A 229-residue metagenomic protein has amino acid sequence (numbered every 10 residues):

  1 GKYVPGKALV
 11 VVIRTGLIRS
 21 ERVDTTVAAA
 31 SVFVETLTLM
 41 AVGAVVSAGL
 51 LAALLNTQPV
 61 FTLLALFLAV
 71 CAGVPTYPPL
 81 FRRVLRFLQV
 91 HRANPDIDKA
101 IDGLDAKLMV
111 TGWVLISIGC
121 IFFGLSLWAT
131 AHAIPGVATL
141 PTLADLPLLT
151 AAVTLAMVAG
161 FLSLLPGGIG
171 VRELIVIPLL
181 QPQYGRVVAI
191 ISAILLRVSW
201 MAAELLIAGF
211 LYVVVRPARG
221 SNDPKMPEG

Functional and structural regions predicted by a protein language model:
G1, I13-T15, V34, T38 (+5 more regions): Residue-level micro-sites within transmembrane alpha helices that shape and flank functional polar/acidic positions
G1-V4, A152-I169, E173: Transmembrane alpha-helix interface/packing and boundary motifs in multi-pass membrane proteins, characterized by
K2, V10, R14-S20, A30 (+3 more regions): Short amphipathic alpha-helical coupling elements at transmembrane boundaries
K2-A8, T36, M40-A44: Mid-bilayer segments of alpha-helical transmembrane spans in multi-pass integral membrane proteins that mediate
K7-V12, R19-T36, G185-L195: Membrane-interface alpha-helices at helix entry/exit sites of multi-pass transporters
A8-E21, S163-Q181: Re-entrant/interfacial helical elements at transmembrane boundaries that shape and gate the permeation pathway
G16, A30, L39-V42, V46: A broadly conserved amphipathic alpha-helix scaffold signal in soluble, globular proteins
G43-V45, G49-F161, Q183-G229: Predominantly cytoplasmic-facing regulatory/coupling regions of multi-pass membrane proteins
